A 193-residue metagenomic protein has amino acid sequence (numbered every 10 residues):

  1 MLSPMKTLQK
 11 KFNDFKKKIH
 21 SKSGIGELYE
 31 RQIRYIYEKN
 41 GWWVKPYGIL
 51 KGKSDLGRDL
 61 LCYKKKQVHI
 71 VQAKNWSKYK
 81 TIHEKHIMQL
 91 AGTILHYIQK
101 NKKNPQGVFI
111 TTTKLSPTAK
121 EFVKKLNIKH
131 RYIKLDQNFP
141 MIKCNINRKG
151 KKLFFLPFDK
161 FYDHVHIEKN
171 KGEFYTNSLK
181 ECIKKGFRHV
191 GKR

Functional and structural regions predicted by a protein language model:
M1-K10, W76-Q99, D136-D159: Short, composition-biased local secondary-structure segments
L2-G48: Acidic-basic catalytic patches of nuclease active cores, encompassing PD-(D/E)XK and other metal-cofactor nuclease
Y29-I33, A119, S178: Generic structural signal for hydrophobic residues
I33-Y37, V123, C182: Structural element of the ATP-grasp superfamily
N40, V44-K65: Active-site metal-binding core of divalent-cation-utilizing nuclease and nuclease-like domains
W43, K129, R188: Residue-level detector of anion-binding/catalytic polar loops
Q67-H69, A73-I133: Catalytic cores of nucleic-acid endonucleases
Y132-R193: Mature, structured domains enriched in cysteine- and short glycine motifs
